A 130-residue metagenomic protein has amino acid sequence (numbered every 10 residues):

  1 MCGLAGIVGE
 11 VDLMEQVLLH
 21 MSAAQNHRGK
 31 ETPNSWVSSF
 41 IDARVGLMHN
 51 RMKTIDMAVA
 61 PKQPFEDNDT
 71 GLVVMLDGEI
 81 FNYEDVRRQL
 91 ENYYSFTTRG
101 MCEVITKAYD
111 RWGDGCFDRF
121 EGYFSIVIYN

Functional and structural regions predicted by a protein language model:
M1-N130: N-terminus-centric sequence/structural signature that marks the extreme N-terminus and adjacent "lid/interface" module
